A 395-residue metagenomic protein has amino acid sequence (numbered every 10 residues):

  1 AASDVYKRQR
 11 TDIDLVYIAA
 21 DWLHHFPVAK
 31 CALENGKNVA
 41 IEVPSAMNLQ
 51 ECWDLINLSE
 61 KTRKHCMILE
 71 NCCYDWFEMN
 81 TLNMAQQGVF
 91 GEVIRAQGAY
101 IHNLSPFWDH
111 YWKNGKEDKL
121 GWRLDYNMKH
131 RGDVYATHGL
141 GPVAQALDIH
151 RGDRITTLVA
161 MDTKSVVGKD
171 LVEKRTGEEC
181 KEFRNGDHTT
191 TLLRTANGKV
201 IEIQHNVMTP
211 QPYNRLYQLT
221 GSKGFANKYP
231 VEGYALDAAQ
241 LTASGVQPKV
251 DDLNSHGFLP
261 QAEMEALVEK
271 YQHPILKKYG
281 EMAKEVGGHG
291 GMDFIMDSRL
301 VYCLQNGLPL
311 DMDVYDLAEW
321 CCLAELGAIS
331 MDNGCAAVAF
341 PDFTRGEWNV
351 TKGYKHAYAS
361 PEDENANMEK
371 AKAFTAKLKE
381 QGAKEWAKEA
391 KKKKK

Functional and structural regions predicted by a protein language model:
A1-Y6: Short, small-residue-biased leader/transition segments that mark boundaries at the very start of proteins
D14-L15, R95: Short, Asp-centered acidic motifs that coordinate Mg2+ and/or phosphate in catalytic or ligand-binding sites
L15, D21-W22, F26-Y74, G88: Beta-strand-loop-alpha-helix segment that lines the small-molecule cofactor/substrate pocket of alpha/beta enzymes
H65, C72-F183: Predominantly a Rossmann-like dinucleotide-binding segment in NAD(P)-dependent oxidoreductases
T137-H138, E182-D187, T195-A196, P210-Q211: A short catalytic or substrate-binding loop motif that flags glycine-/basic-rich loops and adjacent residues that bind
A144, P212-T220, N227-P230, Q240-K395: C-terminal helical cap and adjacent loop that interface with cofactors, partners, or active-site loops
T191-N197, G221: Active-site beta-strand termini and strand-to-loop segments that position acidic
I203-N214: Glycine-rich phosphate/pyrophosphate-binding beta-alpha loops
